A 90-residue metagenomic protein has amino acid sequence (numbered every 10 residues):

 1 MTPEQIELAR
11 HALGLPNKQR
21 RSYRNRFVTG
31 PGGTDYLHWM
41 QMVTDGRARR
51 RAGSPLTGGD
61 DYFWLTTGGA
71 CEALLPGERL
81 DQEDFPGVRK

Functional and structural regions predicted by a protein language model:
M1-L37, Q41, L75-D81: Short amphipathic alpha-helical interface segments
E7-R10, G46, G68: N-terminal cationic amphipathic segment used for targeting or macromolecule association
V28-A52, G58-D61: Short amphipathic alpha-helical interaction segments
P55-K90: Short, amphipathic alpha-helical interaction segments positioned at domain boundaries
